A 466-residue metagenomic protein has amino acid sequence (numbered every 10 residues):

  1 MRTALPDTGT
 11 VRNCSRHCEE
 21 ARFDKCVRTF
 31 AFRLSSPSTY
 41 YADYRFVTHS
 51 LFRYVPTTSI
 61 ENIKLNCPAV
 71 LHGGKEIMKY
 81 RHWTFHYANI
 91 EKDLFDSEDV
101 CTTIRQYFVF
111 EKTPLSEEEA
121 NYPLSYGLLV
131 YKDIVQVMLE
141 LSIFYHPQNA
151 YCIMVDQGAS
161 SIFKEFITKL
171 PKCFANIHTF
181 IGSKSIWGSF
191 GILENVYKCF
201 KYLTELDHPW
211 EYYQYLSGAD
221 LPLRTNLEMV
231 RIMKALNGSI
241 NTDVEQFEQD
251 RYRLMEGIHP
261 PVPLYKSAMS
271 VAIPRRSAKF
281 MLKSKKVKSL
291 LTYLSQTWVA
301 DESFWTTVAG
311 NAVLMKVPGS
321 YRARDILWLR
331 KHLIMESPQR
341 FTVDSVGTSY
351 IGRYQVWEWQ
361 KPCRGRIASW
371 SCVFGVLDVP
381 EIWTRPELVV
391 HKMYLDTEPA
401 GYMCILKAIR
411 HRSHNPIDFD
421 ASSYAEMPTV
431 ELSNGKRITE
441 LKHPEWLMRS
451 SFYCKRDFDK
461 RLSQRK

Functional and structural regions predicted by a protein language model:
C14-K466: ER/Golgi luminal nucleotide-sugar-dependent glycosyltransferases, focusing on the catalytic module
